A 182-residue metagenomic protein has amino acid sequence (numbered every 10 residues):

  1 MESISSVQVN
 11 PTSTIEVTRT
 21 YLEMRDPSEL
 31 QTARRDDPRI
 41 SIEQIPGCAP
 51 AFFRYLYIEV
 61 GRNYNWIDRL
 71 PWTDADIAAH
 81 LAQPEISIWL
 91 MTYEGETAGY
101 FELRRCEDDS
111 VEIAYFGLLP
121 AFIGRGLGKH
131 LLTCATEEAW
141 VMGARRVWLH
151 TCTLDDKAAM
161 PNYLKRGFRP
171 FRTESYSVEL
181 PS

Functional and structural regions predicted by a protein language model:
M1-S41, P46: Acyl-donor-binding surface of acyltransferase catalytic domains
T20, M24-R25, L164-S182: Active-site/acyl-donor-binding loops of N-acyltransferases
R34-R69: Short amphipathic alpha-helix that is part of the acyltransferase structural core
L70-W72, L81-S110, A114-P120: A conserved beta-strand-loop-helix scaffold within acyl/acetyltransferase catalytic domains
S87, R145, R169: Short acidic/polar active-site loop segments enriched in Thr and Asp
L119-T133, M142, L154-A158: Conserved glycine-rich acetyl-CoA-binding loop
I123, L149-A159, F171, Y176-S182: Conserved beta-strand-loop-alpha-helix junction that forms the acyl-donor binding cleft
A139-T151: Conserved GNAT acetyl-CoA-binding A-motif
